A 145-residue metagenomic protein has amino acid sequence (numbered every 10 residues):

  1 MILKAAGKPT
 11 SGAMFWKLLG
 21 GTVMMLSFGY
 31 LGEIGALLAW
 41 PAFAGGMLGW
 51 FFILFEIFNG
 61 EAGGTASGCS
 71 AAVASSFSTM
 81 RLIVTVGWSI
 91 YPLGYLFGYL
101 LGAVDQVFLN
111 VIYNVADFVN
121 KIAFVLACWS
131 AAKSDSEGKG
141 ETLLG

Functional and structural regions predicted by a protein language model:
I2-G145: Polytopic alpha-helical membrane-helix bundles and their juxtamembrane interface segments in multi-pass membrane
